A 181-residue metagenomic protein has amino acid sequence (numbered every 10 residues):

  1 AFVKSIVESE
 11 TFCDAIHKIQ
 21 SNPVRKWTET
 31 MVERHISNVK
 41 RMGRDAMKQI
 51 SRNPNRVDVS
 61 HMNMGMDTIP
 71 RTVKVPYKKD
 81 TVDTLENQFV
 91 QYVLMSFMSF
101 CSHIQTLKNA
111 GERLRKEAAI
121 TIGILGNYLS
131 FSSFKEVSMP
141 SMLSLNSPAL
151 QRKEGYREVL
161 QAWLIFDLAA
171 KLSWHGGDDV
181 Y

Functional and structural regions predicted by a protein language model:
A1-S173: Terminal, charged accessory segments of proteins
G177-Y181: A short, highly charged nucleic-acid-interacting micro-segment common to nuclease and nuclease-linked defense proteins
